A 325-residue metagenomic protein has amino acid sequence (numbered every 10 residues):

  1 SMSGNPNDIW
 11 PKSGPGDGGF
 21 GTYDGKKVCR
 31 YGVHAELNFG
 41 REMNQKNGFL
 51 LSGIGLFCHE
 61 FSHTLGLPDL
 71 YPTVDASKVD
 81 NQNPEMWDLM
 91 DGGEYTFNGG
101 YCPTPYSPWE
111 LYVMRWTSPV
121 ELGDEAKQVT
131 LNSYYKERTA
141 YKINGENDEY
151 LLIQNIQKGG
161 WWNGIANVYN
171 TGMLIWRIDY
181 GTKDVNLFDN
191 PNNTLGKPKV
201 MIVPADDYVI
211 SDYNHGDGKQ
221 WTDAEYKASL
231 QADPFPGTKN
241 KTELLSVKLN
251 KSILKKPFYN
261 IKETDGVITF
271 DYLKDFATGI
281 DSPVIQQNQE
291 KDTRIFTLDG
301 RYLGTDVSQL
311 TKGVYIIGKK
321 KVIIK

Functional and structural regions predicted by a protein language model:
S1-G4, L51-G55: Active-site-adjacent structural elements in enzyme catalytic domains
S1-I9, T73, N98-G99: Secretory-pathway/luminal and periplasmic proteins that interact with or process carbohydrate-rich
S3-N47, T117-A277: Non-catalytic C-terminal accessory/binding modules of secreted extracellular proteins
K46-N47, L51, T64-K142, E146: A domain-level signal for the mature, folded cores of soluble proteins
G55-D69, I153: Active-site recognition of the HExxH zinc-binding catalytic motif
T278-K325: C-terminal outer-membrane/trafficking sorting elements
